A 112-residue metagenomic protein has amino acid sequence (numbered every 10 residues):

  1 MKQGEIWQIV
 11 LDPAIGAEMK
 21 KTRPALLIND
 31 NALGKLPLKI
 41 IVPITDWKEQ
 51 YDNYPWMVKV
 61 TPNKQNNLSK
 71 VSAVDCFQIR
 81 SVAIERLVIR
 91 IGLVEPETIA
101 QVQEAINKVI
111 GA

Functional and structural regions predicted by a protein language model:
M1-A112: Conserved functional hotspots at enzyme active or ligand-binding sites that engage polyanionic ligands
